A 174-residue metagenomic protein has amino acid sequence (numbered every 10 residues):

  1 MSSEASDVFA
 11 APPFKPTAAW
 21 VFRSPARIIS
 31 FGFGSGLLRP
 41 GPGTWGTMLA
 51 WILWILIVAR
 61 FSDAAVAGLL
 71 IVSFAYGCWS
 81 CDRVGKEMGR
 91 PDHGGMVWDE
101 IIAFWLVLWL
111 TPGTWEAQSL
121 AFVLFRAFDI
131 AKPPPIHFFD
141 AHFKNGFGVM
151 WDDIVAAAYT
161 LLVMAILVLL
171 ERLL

Functional and structural regions predicted by a protein language model:
S2-M48, C78-V107, A127-Y159: Interhelical loop and helix-boundary elements at the membrane-water interface of polytopic inner-membrane proteins
R27-I28, T47, S62, V66 (+4 more regions): Residue-level signature of transmembrane alpha-helical entry/exit and packing/kink sites in multi-pass membrane
M48-S62, W105-T111: Interfacial segments of multi-pass membrane proteins
I55, L70-W79, L108-W109, A121-I130 (+1 more regions): Alpha-helical transmembrane segments of multi-pass membrane proteins
L56-I71, G89, I136-G146, R172: Membrane interface segments of multi-pass transport proteins and intramembrane proteases
S62-A67, P91-E100, G113-V123: Internal alpha-helical transmembrane segments of multi-pass membrane proteins
I166-L174: Juxtamembrane boundary at the C-terminal end of a transmembrane helix
